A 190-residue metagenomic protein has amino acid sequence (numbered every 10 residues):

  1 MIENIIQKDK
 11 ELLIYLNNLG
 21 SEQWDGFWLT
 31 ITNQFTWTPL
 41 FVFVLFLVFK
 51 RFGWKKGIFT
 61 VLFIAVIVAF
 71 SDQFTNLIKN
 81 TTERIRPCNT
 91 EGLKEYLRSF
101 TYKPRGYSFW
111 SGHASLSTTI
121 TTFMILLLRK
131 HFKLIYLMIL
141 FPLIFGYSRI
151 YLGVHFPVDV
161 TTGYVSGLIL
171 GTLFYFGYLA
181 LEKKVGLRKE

Functional and structural regions predicted by a protein language model:
M1-L40, T75-R105: N-terminal transmembrane-helix/juxtamembrane module of multi-pass inner/ER membrane proteins
L19, Q23, R51-K55, N80-N89 (+3 more regions): Membrane-interface elements of multi-pass transporters and channels
Q23-F27, G53, G57, V61 (+2 more regions): Hydrophobic, aromatic-rich alpha-helical transmembrane segments and their membrane-interface anchor motifs
T32-K50, L62: Hydrophobic alpha-helical transmembrane segments
T38, V61-D72, V160, Y164 (+2 more regions): Alpha-helical transmembrane spans of integral membrane proteins, capturing the lipid-embedded, hydrophobic core of TM
V44, F70-F74, I78, L170-L181: Alpha-helical membrane-inserting segments
K56-L128, L134: Membrane-interface loops
R98-E190: Membrane-embedded catalytic cores of phosphoryl/pyrophosphoryl-handling enzymes
